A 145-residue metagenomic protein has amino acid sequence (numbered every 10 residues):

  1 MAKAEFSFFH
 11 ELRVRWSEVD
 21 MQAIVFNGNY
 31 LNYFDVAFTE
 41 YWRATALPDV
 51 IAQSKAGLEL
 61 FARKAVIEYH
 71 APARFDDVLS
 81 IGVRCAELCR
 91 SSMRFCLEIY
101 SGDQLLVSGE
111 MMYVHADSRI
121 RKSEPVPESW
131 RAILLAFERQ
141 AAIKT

Functional and structural regions predicted by a protein language model:
A2-R63, S118-T145: Hot-dog-fold acyl-thioester-processing enzymes
E11-R15, E68, M112: Generic structural detector for well-ordered beta-strands
Y41-S92, L106-S108, V114: Hydrophobic beta-strand-centered segment that forms part of the acyl-chain substrate-binding groove
F95: Active-site-adjacent structural patch at catalytic or cofactor/ligand-binding sites
E98-Y100: Core beta-strand residues in small-molecule sensory/regulatory alpha/beta domains
